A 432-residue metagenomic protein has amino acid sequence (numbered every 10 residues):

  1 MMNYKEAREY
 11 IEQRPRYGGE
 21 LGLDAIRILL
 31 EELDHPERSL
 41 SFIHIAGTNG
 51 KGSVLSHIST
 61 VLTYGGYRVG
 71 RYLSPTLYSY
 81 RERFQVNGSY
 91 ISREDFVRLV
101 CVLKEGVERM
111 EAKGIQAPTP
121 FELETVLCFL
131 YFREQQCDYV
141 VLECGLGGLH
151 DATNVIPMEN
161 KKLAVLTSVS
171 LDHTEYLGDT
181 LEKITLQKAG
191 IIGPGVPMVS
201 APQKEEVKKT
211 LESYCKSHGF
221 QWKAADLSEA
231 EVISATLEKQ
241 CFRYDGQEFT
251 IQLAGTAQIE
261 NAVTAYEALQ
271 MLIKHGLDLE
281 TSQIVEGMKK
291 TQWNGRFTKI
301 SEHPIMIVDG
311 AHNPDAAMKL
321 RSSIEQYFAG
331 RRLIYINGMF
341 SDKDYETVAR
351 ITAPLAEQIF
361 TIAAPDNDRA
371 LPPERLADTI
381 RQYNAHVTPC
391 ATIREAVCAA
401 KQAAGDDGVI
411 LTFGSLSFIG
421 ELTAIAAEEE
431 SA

Functional and structural regions predicted by a protein language model:
M1-G47, S53-Y67, R71-L73, E108-Q116: Short functional linear segments
L30-E31, H35-R38, Y64-E159, E205-E206: ATP-dependent carboxylate-amine ligase catalytic core
L73, A201-P202, Y214-T236, Q252-T256 (+6 more regions): Beta-strand->loop->alpha-helix junctions that form or flank phosphate-binding loops in nucleotide-handling enzymes
M110-E111, Q135-E143, N160-E248, A262 (+1 more regions): Acidic, Mg2+-coordinating active-site environments of NTP-dependent enzymes
Q136-D138, G330, G405-D407: Short, high-confidence coil segments that cap the C-terminus of an alpha-helix and link into the following beta-strand
Y139-C144, D151-V165, S170-H173, K183 (+1 more regions): Nucleotide phosphate-binding/pyrophosphate-handling subdomain across enzymes that bind or process nucleotide phosphates
K204-K223, T236-E238, I305-M306, P314 (+1 more regions): C-terminal helical cap/extension that packs against the catalytic core of soluble nucleotide-cofactor enzymes
S415: Active-site-proximal loop/hinge segments that shape catalytic or ion-binding/gating pockets
